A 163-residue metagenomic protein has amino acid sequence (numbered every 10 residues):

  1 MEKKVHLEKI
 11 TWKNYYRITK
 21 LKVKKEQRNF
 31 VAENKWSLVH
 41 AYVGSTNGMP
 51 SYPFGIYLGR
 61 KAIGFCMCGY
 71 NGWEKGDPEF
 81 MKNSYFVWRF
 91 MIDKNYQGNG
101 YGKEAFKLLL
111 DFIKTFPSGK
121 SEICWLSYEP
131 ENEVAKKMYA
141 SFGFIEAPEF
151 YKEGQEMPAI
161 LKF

Functional and structural regions predicted by a protein language model:
E2, S51, S121-I123: Short secondary-structure junction motifs
K4-V5, K9-N95, F106, F112-F116 (+1 more regions): Acetyl-CoA-dependent GNAT
D93-N95, N99, P130-E131: Active-site acidic-Proline motif in GNAT/NAT acetyltransferases
N99, G119-K120: Short coil/turn segments at alpha/beta junctions that flank glycine-rich nucleotide-binding fingerprints
G100, A105, Y151-E156: Glycine-centered small-residue hotspots that permit tight backbone geometry or close packing
K103, P130-P148: Conserved active-site alpha-helix within GNAT-family acetyltransferase domains
K120-K136, K152-E156, K162: Conserved beta-strand-loop-alpha-helix junction that forms the acyl-donor binding cleft
